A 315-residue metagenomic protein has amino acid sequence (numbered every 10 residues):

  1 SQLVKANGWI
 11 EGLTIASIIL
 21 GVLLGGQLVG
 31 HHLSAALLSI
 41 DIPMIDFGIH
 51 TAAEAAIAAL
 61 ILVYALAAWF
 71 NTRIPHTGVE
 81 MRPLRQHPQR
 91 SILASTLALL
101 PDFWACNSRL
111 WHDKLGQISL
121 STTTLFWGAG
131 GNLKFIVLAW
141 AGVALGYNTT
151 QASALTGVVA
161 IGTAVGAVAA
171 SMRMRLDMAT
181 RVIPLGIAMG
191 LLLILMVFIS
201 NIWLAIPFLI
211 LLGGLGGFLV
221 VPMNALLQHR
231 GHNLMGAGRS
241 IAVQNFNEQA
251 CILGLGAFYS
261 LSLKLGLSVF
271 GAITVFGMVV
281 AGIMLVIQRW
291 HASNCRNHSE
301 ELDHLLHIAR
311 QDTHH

Functional and structural regions predicted by a protein language model:
S1-G30, I118, F126-K134, V159 (+2 more regions): Substrate-agnostic recognition of the 12-TM MFS/MFS-like secondary transporter fold
K5-R85, G157, G162, F270-R289: Hydrophobic alpha-helical transmembrane segments
L23, V29, L33-I57, C106-V165 (+3 more regions): A single, central transmembrane helix in multi-pass transporters
V29, V165-A179, L263: Helix-to-loop junctions at the C-terminal end of transmembrane segments in multipass secondary transporters
I74-S121: Juxtamembrane intracellular "pre-TM" segments in multi-pass secondary transporters
P88, R230, R289-H315: Intrinsic disorder in cytosolic terminal tails and internal cytosolic loops of multi-pass membrane transporters
M172-M189, A237: Cytoplasmic membrane-interface "Motif A"-like loop-to-helix N-cap segments of 12-TM Major Facilitator Superfamily
I187-N201: C-terminal ends and interior cores of transmembrane alpha-helices in multi-pass membrane transporters/permeases
